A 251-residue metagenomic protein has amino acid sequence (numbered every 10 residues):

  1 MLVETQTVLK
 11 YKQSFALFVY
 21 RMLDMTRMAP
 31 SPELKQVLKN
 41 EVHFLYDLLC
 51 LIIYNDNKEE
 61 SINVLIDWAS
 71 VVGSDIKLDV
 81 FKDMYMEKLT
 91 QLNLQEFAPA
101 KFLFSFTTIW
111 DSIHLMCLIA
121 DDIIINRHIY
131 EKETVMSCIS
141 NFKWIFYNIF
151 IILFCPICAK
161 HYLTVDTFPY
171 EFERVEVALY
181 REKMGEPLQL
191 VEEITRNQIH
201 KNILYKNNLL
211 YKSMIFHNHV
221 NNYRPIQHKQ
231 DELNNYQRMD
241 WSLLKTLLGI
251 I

Functional and structural regions predicted by a protein language model:
M1-I251: Mid-to-C-terminal functional-domain signal that highlights helix-capping/loop sites within ligand-binding modules
